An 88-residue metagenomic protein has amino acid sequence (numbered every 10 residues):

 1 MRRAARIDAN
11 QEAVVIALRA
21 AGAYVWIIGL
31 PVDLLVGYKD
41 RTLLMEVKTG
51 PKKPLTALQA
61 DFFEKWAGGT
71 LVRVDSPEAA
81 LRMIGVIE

Functional and structural regions predicted by a protein language model:
M1-E88: Catalytic phosphate/metal-binding cores of nucleic-acid and nucleotide-processing enzymes, i.e., regions that mediate
